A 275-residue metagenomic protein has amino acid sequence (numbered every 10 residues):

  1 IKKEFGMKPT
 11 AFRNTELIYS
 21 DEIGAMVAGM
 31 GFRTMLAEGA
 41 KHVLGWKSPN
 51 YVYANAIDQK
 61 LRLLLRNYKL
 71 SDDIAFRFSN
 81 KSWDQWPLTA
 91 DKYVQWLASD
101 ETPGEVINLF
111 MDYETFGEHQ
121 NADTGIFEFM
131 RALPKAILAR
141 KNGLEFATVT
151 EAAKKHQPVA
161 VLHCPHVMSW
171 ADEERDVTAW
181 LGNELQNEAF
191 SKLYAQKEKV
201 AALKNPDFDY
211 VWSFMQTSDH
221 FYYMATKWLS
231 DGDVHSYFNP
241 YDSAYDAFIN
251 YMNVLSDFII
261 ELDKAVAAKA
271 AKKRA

Functional and structural regions predicted by a protein language model:
I1-L17, G24-M26: A conserved hydrophobic secondary-structure block that centers on an alpha-helix together with its immediately flanking
K3-M7, A28-L65: Acidic, His- and aromatic-enriched active-site or binding-groove loops in soluble protein domains that engage sugars
K8-T15, I74-T89, G117-T124: The substrate-binding groove and active-site-proximal loops of carbohydrate-active enzymes, especially glycoside
R13-L17, A37-G39, L65-R66, F110-D112: Short His-Asn-centered micro-motif
R13-Y19, T150-A153: Short, solvent-exposed turn/loop segments enriched in Gly/Ser/Thr/Pro and often Arg
G24-R33, T124-R131: Short, electropositive alpha-helical surface patch
A40-W46, L64-Q85: Positively charged, amphipathic and often flexible ligand-engagement surfaces
Y51-L61, L65, N80-W83, Q95-A275: Active-site and substrate-binding clefts of carbohydrate-active enzymes
